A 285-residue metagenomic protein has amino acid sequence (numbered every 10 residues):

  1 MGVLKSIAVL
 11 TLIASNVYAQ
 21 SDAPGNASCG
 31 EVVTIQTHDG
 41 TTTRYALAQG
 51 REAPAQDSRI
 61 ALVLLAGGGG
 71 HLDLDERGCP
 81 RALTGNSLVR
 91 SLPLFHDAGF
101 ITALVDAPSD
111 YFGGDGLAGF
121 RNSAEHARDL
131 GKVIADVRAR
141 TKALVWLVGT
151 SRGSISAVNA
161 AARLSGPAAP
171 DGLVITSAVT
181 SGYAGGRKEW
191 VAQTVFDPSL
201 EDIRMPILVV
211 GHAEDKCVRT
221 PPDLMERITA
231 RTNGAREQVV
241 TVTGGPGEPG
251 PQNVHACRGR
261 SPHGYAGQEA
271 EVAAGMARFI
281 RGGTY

Functional and structural regions predicted by a protein language model:
G2-L10: Sec-dependent signal peptide recognition, specifically the positively charged N-region followed immediately by
Q20-D57: N-terminal cap/lid segment of alpha/beta-hydrolase-fold proteins
A53-D97: Short, surface-exposed "cap/lid" segments of acyl-processing enzymes
S87, S91, G114-R140: Alpha/beta-hydrolase active-site loop
L92-F112: Conserved alpha/beta-hydrolase
A135-D202: Primarily recognizes the serine-hydrolase "nucleophile elbow" in alpha/beta-hydrolase and SGNH/GDSL folds
G172, S177-T241: The feature captures the conserved acid-bearing segment of alpha/beta-hydrolase catalytic domains
R236-Y285: C-terminal catalytic histidine-bearing segment of alpha/beta-hydrolase fold enzymes
